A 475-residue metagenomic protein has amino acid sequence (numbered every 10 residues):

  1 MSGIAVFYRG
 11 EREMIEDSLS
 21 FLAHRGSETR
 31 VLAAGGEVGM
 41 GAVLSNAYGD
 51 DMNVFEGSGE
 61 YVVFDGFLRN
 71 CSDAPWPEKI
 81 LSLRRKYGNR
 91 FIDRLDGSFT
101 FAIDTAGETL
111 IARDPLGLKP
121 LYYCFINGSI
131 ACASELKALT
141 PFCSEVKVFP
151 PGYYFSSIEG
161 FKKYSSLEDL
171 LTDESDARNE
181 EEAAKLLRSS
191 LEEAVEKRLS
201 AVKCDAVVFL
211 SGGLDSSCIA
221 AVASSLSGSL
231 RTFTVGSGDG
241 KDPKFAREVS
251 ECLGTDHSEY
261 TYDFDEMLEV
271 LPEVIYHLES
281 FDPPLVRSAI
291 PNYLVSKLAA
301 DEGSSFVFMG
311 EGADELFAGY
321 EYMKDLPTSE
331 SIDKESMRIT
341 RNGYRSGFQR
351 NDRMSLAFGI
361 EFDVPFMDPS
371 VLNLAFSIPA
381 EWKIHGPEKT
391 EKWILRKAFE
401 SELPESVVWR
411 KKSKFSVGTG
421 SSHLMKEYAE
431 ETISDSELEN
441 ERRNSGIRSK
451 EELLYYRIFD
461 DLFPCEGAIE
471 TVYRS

Functional and structural regions predicted by a protein language model:
M1-H277: Cysteine-centered catalytic environments shared across enzyme families
E11-R12, G107-L110, L118-L121, N127 (+3 more regions): ATP-dependent adenylate-handling active sites, centered on carboxylate activation for C-N bond formation
V31-L32, I384-H385, W409-K411, T471: Short, hydrophobic secondary-structure boundary micro-motifs
G57, K397-A398, D435-L438: Short alpha-helical linear motifs
E159-K163, L424-D435: Short glycine/proline-rich, acidic loop/turn segments that cap or connect secondary-structure elements
P404-K414: Conserved S-adenosyl-L-methionine
